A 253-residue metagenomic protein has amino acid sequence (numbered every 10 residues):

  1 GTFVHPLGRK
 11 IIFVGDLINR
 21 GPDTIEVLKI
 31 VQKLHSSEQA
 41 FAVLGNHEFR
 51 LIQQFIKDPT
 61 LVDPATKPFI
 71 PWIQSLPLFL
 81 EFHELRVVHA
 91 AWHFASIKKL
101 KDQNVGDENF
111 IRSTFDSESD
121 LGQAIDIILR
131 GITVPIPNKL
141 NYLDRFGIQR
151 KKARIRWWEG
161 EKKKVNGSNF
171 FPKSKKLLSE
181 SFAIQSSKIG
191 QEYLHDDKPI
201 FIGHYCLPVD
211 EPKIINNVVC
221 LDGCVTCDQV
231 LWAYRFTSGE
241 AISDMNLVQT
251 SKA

Functional and structural regions predicted by a protein language model:
G1-P68: Core catalytic region of metal-dependent phosphoesterases/phosphodiesterases, especially metallo-beta-lactamase-like
I11-F13, A42-V43, R86, F201 (+1 more regions): Residue-level marker for buried hydrophobic side chains located in beta-strands that build the well-ordered beta-sheet
D16, G45-N46, I73, H89 (+2 more regions): Divalent metal-coordination and catalytic microenvironments
N19-P22, H47-I52, L80, H93-A95 (+2 more regions): Active-site environment of divalent metal-dependent phosphoester hydrolases
L80-R86: Beta-strand-turn-beta hairpins that frame and shape the catalytic cleft of phosphate-ester-processing enzymes
V88-I189: Active-site-proximal loop/helix segment associated with metal-binding centers of metalloenzymes
V219-A253: Binuclear metal-dependent phosphoesterase catalytic core
